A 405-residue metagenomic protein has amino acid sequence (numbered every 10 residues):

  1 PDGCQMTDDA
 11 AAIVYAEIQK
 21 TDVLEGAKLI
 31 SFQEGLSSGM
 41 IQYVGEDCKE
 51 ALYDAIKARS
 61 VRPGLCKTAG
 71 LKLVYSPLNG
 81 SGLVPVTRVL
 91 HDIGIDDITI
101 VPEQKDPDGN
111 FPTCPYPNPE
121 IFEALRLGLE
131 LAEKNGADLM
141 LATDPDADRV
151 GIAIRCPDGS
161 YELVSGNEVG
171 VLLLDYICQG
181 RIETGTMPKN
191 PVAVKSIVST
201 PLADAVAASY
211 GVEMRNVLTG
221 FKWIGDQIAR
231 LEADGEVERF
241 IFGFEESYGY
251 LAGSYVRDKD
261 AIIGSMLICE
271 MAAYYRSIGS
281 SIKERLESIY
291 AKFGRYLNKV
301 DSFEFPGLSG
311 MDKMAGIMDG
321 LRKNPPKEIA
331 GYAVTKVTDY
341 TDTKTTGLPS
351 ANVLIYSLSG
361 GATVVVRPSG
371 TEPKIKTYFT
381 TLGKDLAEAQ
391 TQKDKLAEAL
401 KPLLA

Functional and structural regions predicted by a protein language model:
P1-A132: Gly/Ser/Thr-enriched, mixed-charge loops and adjacent short helices that form phosphate/oxyanion-binding elements
P1-D2, V86, D148-E168, A203: Short Gly/Thr/Asp-enriched flexible loops that form oxyanion-binding sites at enzyme active sites
D2-L29, N167-N190, K195-D204, A261: Glycine-rich phosphate-binding loop plus the immediately following alpha-helix
D9, E133, A137-L139, S160-E162 (+4 more regions): Phosphate-binding and adjacent anionic-ligand microenvironments
Y75, H91, L127-T143, V150-R155: Accessory "access/gating" subregions that flank catalytic or transport cores
P77-L83, A147-R149, V198-P201, L308 (+1 more regions): Gly/Ser/Thr-rich loops at beta-strand to alpha-helix junctions that form or flank small-molecule/cofactor-binding
I93-G94, P157, Y210: Short, structured coil segments at secondary-structure junctions
